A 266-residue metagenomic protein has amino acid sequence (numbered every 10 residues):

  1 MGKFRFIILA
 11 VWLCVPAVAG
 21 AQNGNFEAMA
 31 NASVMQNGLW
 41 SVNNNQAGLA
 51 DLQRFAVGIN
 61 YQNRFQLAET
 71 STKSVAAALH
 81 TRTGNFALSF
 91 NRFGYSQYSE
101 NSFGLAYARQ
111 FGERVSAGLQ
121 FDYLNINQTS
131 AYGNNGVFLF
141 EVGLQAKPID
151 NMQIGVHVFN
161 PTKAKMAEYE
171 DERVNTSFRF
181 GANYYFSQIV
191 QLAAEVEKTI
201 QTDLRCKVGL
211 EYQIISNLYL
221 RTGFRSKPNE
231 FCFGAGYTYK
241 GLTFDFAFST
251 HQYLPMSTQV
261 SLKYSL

Functional and structural regions predicted by a protein language model:
M1-I8: Bacterial N-terminal signal peptides that target proteins for export
I8-P16: Bacterial N-terminal signal peptides
G20-L266: Subset of outer-membrane beta-barrel
